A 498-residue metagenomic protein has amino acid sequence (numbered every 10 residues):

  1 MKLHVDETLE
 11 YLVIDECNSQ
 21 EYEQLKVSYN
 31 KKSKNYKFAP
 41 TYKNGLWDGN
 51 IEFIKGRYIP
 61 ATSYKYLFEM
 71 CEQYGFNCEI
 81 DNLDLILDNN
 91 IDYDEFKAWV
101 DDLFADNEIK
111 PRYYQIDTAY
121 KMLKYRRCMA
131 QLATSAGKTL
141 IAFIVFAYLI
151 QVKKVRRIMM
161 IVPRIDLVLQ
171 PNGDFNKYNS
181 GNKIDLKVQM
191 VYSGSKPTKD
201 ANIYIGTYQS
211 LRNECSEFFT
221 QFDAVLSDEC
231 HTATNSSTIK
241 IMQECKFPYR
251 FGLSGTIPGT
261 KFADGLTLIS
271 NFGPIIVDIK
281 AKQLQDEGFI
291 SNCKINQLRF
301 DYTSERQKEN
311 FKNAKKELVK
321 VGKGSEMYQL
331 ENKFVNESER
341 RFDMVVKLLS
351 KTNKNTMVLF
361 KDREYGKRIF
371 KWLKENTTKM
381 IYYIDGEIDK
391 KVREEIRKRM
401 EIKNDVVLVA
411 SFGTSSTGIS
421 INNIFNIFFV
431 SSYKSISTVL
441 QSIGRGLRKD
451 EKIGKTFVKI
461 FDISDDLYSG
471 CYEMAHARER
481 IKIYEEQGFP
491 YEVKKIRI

Functional and structural regions predicted by a protein language model:
Y125-A147: Walker A/P-loop
T139-I141, Y148-L149, K154-K177, R363: Conserved Walker A/P-loop ATP-binding site and its immediately adjacent core in helicase/helicase-like ATPase domains
I165-M190, K379: Conserved helix-turn-beta segment of the N-terminal RecA-like "Helicase ATP-binding" lobe in SF1/SF2 helicases
K187-P197, K367-R368, K379-S415: Conserved helicase ATPase core of P-loop NTP-dependent helicases/translocases
F222-D223, A410, I419-S432, K459-D462: A short beta-strand element within the Helicase C-terminal
H231-N296, Y484: Post-DEXD/H (motif II) to motif III coupling segment of the RecA-like Helicase ATP-binding lobe
K316-K361, R368-W372: Conserved interdomain hinge at the start of the Helicase C-terminal
K434-I460: Conserved SF2 helicase motif VI
